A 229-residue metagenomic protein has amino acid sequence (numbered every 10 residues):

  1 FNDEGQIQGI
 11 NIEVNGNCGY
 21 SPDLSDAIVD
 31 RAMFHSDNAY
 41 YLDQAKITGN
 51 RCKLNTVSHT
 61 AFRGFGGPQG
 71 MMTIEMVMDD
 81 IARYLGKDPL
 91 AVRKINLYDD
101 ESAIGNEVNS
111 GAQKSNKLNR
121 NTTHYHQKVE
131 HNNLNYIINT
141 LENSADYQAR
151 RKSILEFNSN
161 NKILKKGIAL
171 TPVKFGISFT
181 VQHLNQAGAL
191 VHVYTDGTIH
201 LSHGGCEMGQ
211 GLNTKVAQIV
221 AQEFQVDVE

Functional and structural regions predicted by a protein language model:
F1-M76, G176-Q186: Glycine-rich loop/linker segments at domain edges
N2-I10, S36-D37, L164-I168, A187 (+2 more regions): Short coil/turn connectors at secondary-structure junctions
D3-R31, Y84-N139: Molybdopterin (Moco) oxidoreductase catalytic core of the xanthine/aldehyde oxidoreductase family
Q8-E13, L42, P89-Y98, K152-S159 (+4 more regions): Beta-strand segments within the central parallel beta-sheet cores of soluble alpha/beta enzyme folds
N15, Y20-D23, R31, N161-A169 (+1 more regions): FAD-binding core of FAD-dependent oxidoreductases, characterized by glycine-rich FAD pyrophosphate-binding loops
L24-D37, F62-N96, Y136, T140 (+3 more regions): Alpha-helical support elements that line or immediately flank enzyme active sites and cofactor-binding pockets
F34, L54-V57, N121, K162 (+2 more regions): Short, functionally important structural connectors and interaction interfaces within domains
D99-T198: Helix-loop-helix junctions that connect adjacent transmembrane helices in secondary transporters/permeases, recognized
